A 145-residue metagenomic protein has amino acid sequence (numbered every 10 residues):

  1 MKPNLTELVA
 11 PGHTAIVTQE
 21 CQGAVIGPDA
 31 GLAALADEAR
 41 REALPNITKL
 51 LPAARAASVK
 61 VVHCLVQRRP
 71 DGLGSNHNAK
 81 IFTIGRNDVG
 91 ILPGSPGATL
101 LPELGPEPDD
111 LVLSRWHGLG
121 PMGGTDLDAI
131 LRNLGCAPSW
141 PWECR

Functional and structural regions predicted by a protein language model:
M1-E107: Active-site acidic carboxylates
A24, G118, R145: Short glycine-rich anion-binding loops that position phosphate/pyrophosphate groups of nucleotides and phosphorylated
C64-Q67, R115, C144: Short, well-ordered beta-to-alpha junction loops that form the rim of enzyme active sites and present histidine/acidic
G94-W140: Internal catalytic-core helix/loop-beta-alpha segment that presents or stabilizes conserved functional determinants
